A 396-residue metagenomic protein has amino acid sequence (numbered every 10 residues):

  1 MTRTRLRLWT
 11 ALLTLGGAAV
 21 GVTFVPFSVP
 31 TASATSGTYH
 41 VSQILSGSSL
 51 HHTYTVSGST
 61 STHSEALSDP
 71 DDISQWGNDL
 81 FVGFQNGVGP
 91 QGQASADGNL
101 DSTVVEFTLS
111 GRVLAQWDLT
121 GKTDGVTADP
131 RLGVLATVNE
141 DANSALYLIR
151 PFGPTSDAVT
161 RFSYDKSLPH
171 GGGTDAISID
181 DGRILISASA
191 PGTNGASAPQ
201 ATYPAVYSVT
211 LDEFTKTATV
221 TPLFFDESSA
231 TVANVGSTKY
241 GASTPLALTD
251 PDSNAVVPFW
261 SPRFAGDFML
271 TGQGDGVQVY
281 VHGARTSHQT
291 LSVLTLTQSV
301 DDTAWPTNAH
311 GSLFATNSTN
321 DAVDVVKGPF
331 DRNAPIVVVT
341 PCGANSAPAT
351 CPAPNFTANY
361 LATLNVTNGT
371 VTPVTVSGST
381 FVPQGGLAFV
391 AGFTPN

Functional and structural regions predicted by a protein language model:
M1-L15: N-terminal export and membrane-targeting signals
W9-A11, V20-H40: C-terminal region of N-terminal signal peptides and the immediate post-cleavage residues of exported proteins
T35-N396: Sequence/structural signature of beta-propeller domains
